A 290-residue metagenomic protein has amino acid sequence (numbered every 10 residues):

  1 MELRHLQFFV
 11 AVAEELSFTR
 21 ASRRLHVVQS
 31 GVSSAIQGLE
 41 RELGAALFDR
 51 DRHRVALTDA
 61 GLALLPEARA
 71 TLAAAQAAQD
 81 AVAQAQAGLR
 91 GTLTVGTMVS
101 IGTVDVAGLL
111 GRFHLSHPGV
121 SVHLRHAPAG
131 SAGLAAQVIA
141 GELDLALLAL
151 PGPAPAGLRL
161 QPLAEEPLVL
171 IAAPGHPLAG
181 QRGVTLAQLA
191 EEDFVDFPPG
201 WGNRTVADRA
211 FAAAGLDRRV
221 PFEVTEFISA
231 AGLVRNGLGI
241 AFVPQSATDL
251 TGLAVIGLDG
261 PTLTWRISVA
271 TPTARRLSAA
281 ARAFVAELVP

Functional and structural regions predicted by a protein language model:
M1-A35, D51, L64: N-terminal short secondary-structure element
E40-D59: A short LG(V/I)-centered, amphipathic sequence patch enriched for acidic residue(s) preceding the LG motif
E42-L43, L64-Q86, L109: Alpha-helical linker/hinge and terminal dimerization helices associated with HTH transcriptional regulators
R90-A154, V224: Central regulatory/effector-binding core of bacterial HTH transcription factors
A149, L178, D193-A214, L277-A286: Secondary-structure junction motif
P155-F194, S278: Flexible hinge/capping segments at coil-to-helix
R159-V169, A241-Q245, G252-R266: Short beta-strand->loop
V255-P290: A late-sequence structural motif
